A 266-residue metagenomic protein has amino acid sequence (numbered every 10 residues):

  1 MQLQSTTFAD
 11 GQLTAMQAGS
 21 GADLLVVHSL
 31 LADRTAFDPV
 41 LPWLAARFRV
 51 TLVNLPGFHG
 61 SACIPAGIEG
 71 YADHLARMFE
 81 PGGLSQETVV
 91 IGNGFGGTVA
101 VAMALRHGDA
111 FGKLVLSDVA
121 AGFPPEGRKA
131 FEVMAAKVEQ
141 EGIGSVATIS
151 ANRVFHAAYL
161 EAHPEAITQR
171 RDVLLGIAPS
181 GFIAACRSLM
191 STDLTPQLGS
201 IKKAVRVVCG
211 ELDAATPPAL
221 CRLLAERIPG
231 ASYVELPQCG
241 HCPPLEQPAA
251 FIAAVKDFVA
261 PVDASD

Functional and structural regions predicted by a protein language model:
M1-L24, A45-R49, E80, L84 (+1 more regions): Alpha/beta-hydrolase fold catalytic core
G11-A62: Conserved HGGG/HGGXW glycine-rich cap/lid loop of the alpha/beta-hydrolase fold
A72-E87: Conserved acidic catalytic loop of the alpha/beta-hydrolase fold
G92, G96, A100: Gly/Ala-rich beta-loop-alpha elbow adjacent to hydrolase catalytic centers
V101, L105-R106, F111-S145: Flexible "cap/lid" loop of the alpha/beta hydrolase fold
P125-A130, E141-G199: Conserved alpha/beta-hydrolase catalytic His-Asp/Glu region
I201, V207-C209, D213: Short beta-strand/loop motif that positions the catalytic acidic residue of the alpha/beta-hydrolase fold
A231-D266: Catalytic active-site module of serine/aspartate enzymes centered on a nucleophile-bearing elbow/loop
